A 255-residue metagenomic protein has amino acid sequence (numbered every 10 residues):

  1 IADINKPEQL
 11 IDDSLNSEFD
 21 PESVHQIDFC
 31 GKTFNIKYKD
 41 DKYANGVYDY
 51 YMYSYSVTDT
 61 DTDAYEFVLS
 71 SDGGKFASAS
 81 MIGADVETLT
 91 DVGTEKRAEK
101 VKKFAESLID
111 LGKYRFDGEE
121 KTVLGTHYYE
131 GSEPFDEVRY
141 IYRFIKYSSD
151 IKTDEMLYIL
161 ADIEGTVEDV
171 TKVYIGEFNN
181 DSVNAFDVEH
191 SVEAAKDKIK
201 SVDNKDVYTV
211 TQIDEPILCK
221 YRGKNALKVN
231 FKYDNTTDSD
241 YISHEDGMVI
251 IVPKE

Functional and structural regions predicted by a protein language model:
I1-I151, L160, T171-F186: Preferential activation on post-signal-peptide N-terminal prodomains/segments of secreted or lumenal proteins
D59, S70, D162, C219-Y221 (+2 more regions): Acidic surface patches and DE-rich sequence motifs
T62-D63, T153-E155, N235-T237: Short, small/polar residue-rich loop motifs at catalytic or cofactor-binding pockets
E66-V68, M156-L160, I217, S239-Y241: Short, surface-exposed charged micro-motifs
K75-A77, V167-E168, F178, T236-T237 (+1 more regions): Short loop/beta submotifs within extracellular cysteine-rich repeat domains
V101, I159, N225-Y233: Conserved histidines in hydrophobic membrane contexts and catalytic metal-binding motifs
I159, E164-A226: Charged, low-complexity helical/coil segments in non-catalytic cytosolic or luminal regions
Y233-E255: Acidic, serine/threonine-rich low-complexity disordered tracts
